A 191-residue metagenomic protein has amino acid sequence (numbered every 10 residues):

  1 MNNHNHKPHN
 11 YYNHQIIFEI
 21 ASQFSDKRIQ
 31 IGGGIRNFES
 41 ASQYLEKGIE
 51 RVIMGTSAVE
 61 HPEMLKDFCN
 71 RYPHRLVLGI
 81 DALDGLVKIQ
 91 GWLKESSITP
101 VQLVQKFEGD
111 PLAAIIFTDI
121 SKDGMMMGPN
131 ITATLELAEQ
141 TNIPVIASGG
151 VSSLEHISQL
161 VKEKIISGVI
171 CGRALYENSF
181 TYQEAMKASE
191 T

Functional and structural regions predicted by a protein language model:
M1-I16, T56, F117-M126: Glycine-rich, proline-tolerant flexible connector loops at the mouths of alpha/beta enzymes
H4, G34-F38, S57, D81-G85 (+4 more regions): Active-site beta-loop-alpha junctions enriched in small/polar residues
N10-F18, L93-Q102, M127-E136: Charged helix-capping and loop-helix junction motifs
H14, F38, V59-P62, S97-V101 (+3 more regions): Structural motif corresponding to alpha-helix initiation and N-cap regions
I16-I20, F24-R51, T132-S167: Catalytic cores of alpha/beta
S42, E46-M64, I120-S121, G149-H156 (+1 more regions): Glycine-rich phosphate-binding active-site loops on the catalytic face of alpha/beta enzymes
S42, M64-K66, K88-G91, M126-P129 (+2 more regions): Short, well-ordered secondary-structure micro-motifs
I49-D123: Conserved anion-binding
